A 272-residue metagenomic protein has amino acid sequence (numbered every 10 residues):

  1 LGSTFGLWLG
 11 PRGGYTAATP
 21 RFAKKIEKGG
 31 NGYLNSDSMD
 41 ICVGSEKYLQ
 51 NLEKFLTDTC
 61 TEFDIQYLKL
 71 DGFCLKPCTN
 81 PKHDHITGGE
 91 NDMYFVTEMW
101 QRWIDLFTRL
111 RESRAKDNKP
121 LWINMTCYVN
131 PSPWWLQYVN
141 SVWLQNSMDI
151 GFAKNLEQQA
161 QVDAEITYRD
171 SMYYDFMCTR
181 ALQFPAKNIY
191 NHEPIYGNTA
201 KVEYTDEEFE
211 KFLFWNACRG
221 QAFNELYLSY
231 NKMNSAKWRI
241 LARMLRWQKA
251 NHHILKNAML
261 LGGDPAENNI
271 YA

Functional and structural regions predicted by a protein language model:
L1, D84-M99: Glycine-rich tight-turn/loop motif centered on a GG-T
L1, T59-C60, N216: Generic structural signal for hydrophobic
G2-F5, F63-Q66, N118-L121: Loop/turn elements at helix/coil->beta-strand transitions in domains of secreted/extracellular proteins
F5-L9, L68-L70, I123-M125, F223-L226: Hydrophobic faces of well-ordered beta-strands that scaffold small-molecule active sites in alpha/beta enzyme cores
G14-Q50, K54, W100-K232: Glycan-recognition surfaces
E53-I86: Active-site groove signature of glycoside hydrolases
N231-R239: Contiguous C-terminal substrate-recognition/catalytic subdomains in enzyme active sites
L261-A272: Carbohydrate-binding surface patches
